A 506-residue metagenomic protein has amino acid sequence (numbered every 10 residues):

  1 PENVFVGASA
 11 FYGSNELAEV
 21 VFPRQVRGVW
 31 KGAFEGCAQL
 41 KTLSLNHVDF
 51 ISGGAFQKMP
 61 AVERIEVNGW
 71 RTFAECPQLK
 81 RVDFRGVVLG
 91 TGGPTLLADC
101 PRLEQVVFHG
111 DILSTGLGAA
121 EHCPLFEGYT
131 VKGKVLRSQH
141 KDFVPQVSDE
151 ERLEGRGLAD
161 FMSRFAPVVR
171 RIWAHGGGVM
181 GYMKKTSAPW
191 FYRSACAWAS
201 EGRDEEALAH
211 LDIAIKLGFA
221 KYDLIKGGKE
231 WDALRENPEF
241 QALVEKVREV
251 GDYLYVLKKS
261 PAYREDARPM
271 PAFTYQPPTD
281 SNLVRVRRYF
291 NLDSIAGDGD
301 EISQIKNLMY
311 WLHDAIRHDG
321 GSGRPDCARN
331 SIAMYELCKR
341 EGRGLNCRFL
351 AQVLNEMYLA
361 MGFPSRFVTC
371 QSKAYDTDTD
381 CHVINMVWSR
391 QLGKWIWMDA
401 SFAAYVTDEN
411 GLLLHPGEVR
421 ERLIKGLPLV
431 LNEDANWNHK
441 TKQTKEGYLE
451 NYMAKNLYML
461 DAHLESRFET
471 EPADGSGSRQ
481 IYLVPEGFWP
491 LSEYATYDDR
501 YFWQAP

Functional and structural regions predicted by a protein language model:
P1-F5, N15-G28, A38-F50, Q57-W70 (+4 more regions): Structural signature of tandem-repeat unit edges
K221-Q241: TPR/TPR-like alpha-solenoid helical repeat scaffolds
K258-L345: Secondary-structure boundary elements
Q352-P428: Hydrophobic/aromatic-rich core segments of domains that either
K425-P506: Low-complexity, Gly/Ser/Thr/Pro-rich intrinsically disordered linker/tail segments
